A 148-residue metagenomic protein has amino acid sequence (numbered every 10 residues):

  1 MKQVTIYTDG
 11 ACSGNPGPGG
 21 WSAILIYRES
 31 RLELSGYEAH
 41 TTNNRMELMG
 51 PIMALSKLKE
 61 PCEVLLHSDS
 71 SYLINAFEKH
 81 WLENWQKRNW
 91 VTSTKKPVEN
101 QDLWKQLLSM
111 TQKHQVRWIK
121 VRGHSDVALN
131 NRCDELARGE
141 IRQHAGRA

Functional and structural regions predicted by a protein language model:
M1-R45, M49, M53-C62, F77 (+1 more regions): RNase H-like nuclease fold core
A11-P18, M53-R132, I141, A145: RNase H catalytic domain
